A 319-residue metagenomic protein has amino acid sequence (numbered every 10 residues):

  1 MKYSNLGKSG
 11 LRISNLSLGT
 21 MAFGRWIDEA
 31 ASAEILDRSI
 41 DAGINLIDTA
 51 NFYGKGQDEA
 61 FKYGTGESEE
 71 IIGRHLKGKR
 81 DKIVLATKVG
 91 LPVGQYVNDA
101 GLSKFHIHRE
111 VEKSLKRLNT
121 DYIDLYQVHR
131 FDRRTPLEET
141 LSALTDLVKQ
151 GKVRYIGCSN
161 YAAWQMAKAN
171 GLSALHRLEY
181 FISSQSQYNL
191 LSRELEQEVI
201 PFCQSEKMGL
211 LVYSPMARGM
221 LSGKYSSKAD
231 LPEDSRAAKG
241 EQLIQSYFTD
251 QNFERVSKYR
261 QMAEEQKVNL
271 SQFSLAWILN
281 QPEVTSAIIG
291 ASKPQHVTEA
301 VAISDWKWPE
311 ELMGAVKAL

Functional and structural regions predicted by a protein language model:
M1-I83: N-terminal binding-site loop/beta-alpha segment at the start of enzyme catalytic domains that lines or forms
K8, D41, G73-V84, L115-N119 (+2 more regions): Acidic (Asp/Glu)-rich catalytic clusters
T20-A30, V93-H108, R134-T135: Active-site mouth loops of central-metabolism enzymes
I27-S39, L102-L118, M166-N170: Short, acidic/polar
L46-A50, V84-K88, Y122-Q127, G157-C158 (+1 more regions): Short beta-strand segments at enzyme active-site cores
Y53-E59, P92-N98, H296: A short acidic, helix-capping loop that chelates divalent metal ions and anchors anionic groups
L115-R134: Active-site groove signature of glycoside hydrolases
T135-L319: Beta/alpha (TIM)-barrel catalytic core signal, keyed to glycine-rich beta->alpha loops juxtaposed to Asp/Glu that bind
